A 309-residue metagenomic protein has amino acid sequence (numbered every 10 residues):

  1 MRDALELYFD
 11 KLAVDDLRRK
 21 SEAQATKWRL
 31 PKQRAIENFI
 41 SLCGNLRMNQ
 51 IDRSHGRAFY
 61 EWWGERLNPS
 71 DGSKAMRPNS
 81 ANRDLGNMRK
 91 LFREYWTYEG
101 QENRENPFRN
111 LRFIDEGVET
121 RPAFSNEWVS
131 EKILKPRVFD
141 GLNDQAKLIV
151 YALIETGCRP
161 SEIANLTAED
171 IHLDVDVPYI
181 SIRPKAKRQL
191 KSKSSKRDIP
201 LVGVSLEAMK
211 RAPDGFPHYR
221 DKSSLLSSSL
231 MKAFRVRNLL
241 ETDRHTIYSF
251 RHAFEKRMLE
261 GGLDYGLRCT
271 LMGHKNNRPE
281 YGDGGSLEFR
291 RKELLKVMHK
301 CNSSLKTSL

Functional and structural regions predicted by a protein language model:
M1-A35: Short, aromatic/basic-rich helix-turn unit that serves as a nucleic-acid recognition element
S21-C43, N49-W96, R109-L111, L201: Non-catalytic DNA-binding core/recognition domains of DNA-processing enzymes
A75-P78, N82-G86, N103-P160, A164 (+1 more regions): Basic, Lys/Arg- and aromatic-enriched nucleic-acid-binding interface segment
R93-N106, L153-V177, Y265-L267: Short, charged phosphate-coordinating catalytic segments
Y151, E155, S249-N276: C-terminal catalytic core of tyrosine-transesterase DNA break-rejoin enzymes
N165-E207: Conserved tyrosine-mediated DNA breakage-rejoining catalytic core shared by Y-recombinases
K185-A186, P200-D243, Y248-S249, A253-R257 (+1 more regions): Active-site/catalytic core of tyrosine-dependent DNA strand-transfer enzymes
M272-L309: Catalytic-site neighborhood detector that most strongly recognizes the C-terminal catalytic loop/helix of tyrosine
